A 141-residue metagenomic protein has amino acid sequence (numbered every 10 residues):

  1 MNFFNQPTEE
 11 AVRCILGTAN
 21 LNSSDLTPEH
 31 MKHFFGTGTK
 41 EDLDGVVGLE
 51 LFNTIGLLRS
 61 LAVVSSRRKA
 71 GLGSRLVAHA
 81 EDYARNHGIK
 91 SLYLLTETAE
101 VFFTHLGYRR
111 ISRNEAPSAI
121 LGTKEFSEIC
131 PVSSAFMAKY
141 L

Functional and structural regions predicted by a protein language model:
M1-L26, G38, S134-F136, Y140: Short amphipathic alpha-helix that is part of the acyltransferase structural core
T8, T54, T98-A99: A generic "binding-loop/recognition-motif" signal
K32, L58, V132: Short coil/loop residues immediately preceding or within conserved phosphate-binding loops of NTP-utilizing enzyme
G36, D42-L51, I55-A62: Conserved beta-strand in the GNAT
V63, K69-D82, L94: Conserved acetyl-CoA-binding loop-helix of GNAT-fold acetyltransferases
D82-T98: Conserved GNAT acetyl-CoA-binding A-motif
E97-E125: Conserved active-site alpha-helix within GNAT-family acetyltransferase domains
A116-L141: C-terminal "cap" of GNAT-fold acetyltransferases
